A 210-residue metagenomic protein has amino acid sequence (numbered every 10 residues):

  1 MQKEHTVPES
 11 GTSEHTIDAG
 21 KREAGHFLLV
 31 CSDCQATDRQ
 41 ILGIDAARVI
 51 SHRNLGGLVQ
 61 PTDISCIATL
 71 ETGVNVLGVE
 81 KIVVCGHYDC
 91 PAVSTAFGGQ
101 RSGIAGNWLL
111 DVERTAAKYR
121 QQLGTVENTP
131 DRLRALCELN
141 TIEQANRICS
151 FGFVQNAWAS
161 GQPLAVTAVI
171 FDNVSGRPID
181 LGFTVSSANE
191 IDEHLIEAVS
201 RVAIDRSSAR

Functional and structural regions predicted by a protein language model:
M1-A24, G56-A68, V74-E80, P91-R210: Divalent-metal-activated hydrolytic enzyme cores
E9-R48: N-terminal short beta-loop-beta anion/metal-coordinating cradle
L29-C31, R53, V83-H87, T167-D172: Short beta-strand segments
T37-Q40, T69-G73: Short, charged beta->alpha transition segments
A46-G57: Glycine/charged-rich beta-loop-alpha catalytic/anionic-binding loops adjacent to active sites
